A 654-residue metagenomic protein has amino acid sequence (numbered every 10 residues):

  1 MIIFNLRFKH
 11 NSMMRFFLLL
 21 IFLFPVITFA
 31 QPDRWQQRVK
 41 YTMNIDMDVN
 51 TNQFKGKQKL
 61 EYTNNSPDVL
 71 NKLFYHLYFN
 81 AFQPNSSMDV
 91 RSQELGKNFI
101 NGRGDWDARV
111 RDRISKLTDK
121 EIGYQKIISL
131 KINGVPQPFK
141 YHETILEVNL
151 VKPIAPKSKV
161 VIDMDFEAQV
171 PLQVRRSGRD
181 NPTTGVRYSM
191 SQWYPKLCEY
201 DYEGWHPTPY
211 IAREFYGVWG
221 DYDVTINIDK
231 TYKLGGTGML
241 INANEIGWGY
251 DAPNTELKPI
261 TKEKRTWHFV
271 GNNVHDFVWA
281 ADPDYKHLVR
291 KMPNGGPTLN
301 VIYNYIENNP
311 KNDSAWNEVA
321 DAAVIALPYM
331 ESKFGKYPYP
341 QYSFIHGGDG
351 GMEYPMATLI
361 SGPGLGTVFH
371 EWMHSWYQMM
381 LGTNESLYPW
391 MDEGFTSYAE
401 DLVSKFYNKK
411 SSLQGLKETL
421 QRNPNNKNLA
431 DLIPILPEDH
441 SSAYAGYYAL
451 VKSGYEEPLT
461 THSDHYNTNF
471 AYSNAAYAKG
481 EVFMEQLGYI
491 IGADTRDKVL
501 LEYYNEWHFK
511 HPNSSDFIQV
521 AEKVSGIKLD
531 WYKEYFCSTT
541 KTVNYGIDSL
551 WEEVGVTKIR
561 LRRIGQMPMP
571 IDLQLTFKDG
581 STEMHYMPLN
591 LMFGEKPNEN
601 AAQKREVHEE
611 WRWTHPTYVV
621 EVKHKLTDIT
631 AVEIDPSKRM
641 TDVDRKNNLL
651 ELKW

Functional and structural regions predicted by a protein language model:
R15, R38-V39, L77, F269 (+1 more regions): Hydrophobic alpha-helical and helix-loop surface patches within well-folded domains that function as non-catalytic
F29-K55, L529-W531: N-terminal, polar/Ser/Thr-rich
Q58-L60, L77, S158-L172, Y222-K230 (+2 more regions): Short, hydrophobic/aromatic-enriched beta-strand segments in well-ordered soluble domains
T63, R103-G185, E610-T627, S637-K638: A surface-exposed beta-strand-loop module
F74-V135, T231-Y232, T576-L589: Solvent-exposed beta-hairpin/edge-strand motifs
S87-I100, E167-Y222, K638-W654: Glycine/proline-rich low-complexity spacer/linker segments in large multi-domain proteins
L197-G204, A212-F369, Y398-D401, K410: Hydrophobic helix-coil surface modules that form long, contiguous segments used for peptide/substrate interaction
L240-A243, M373, H462, D494 (+1 more regions): Non-catalytic accessory/interaction domains
